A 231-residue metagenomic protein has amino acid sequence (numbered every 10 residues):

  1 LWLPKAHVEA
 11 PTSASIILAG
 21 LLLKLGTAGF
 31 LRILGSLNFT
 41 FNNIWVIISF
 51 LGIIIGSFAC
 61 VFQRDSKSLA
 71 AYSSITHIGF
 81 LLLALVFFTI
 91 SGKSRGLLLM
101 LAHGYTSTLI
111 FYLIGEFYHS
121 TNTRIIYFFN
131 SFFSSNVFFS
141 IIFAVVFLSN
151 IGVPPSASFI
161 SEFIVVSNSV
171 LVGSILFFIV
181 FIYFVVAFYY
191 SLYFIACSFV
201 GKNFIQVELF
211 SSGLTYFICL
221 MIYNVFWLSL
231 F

Functional and structural regions predicted by a protein language model:
L1-F231: Core, highly hydrophobic multi-pass alpha-helical transmembrane subunits of bioenergetic inner membranes
